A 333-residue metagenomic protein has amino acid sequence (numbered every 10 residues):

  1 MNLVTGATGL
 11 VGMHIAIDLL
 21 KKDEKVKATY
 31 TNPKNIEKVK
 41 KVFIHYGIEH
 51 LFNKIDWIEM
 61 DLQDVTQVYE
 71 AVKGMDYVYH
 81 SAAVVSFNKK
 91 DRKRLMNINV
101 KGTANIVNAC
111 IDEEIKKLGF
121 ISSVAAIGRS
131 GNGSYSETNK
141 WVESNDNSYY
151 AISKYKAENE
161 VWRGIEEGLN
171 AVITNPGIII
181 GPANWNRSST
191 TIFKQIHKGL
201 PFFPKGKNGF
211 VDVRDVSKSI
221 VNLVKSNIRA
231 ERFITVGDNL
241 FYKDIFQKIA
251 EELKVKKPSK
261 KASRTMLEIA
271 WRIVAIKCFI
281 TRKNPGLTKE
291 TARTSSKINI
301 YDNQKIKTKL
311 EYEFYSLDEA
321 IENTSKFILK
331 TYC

Functional and structural regions predicted by a protein language model:
N2-K22: N-terminal Rossmann NAD(P)H-binding glycine-rich loop of SDR-like oxidoreductase domains
I44-I98: NAD(P)H-binding glycine-rich loop region in Rossmannoid oxidoreductase-like domains and their noncatalytic homologs
F87, V124-G133, I179-W185: Conserved catalytic-site region of short-chain dehydrogenase/reductase
R92-K93, I98-Y149: Conserved Rossmann-fold NAD(P)-dependent oxidoreductase catalytic core, especially the SDR/UDP-sugar
N147-V172: Active-site Tyr-X1-5-Lys
K156, R187-S188, P204-K225, A230-E231: Substrate-positioning beta->alpha
I165-F210: NAD(P)-dependent short-chain dehydrogenase/reductase
S219-L287, N303, L317-C333: Mid/C-terminal beta-alpha module of Rossmann-like enzyme folds, strongest in SDR-family dehydrogenases/epimerases
